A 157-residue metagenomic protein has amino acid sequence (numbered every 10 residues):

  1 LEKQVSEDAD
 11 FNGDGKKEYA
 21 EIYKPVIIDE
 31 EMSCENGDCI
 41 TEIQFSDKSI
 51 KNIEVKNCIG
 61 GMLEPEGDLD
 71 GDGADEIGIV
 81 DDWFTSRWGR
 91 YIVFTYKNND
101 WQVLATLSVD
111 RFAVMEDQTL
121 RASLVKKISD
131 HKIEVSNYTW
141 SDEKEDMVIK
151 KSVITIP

Functional and structural regions predicted by a protein language model:
L1-D8, S86-P157: Acidic, small-residue rich beta-repeat scaffolds with periodic aromatic anchors
L1-I59, K144-P157: Terminal domain-start segments
S6, I43, G61-L69, A122-I128: Short, exposed beta-strand/loop patches in secreted or surface proteins that constitute
G13-Y23, D68-D81, K132-E134: Acidic/hydrophobic-patterned starts of short beta strands in beta-sheet-rich repeat architectures
N57-M62, S108-F112: Short coil/turn segments at the loop-to-beta-strand junctions that recur within blades of beta-propeller repeat folds
G61-Q102: Surface-exposed, polar helix/loop patches in the mature regions of secreted/periplasmic/lumenal proteins that form
